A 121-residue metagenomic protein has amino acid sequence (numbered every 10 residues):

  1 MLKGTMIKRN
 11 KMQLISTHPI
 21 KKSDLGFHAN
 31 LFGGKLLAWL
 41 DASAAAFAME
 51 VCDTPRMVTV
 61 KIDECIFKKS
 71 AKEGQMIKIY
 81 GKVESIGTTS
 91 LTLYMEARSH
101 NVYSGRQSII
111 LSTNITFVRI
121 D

Functional and structural regions predicted by a protein language model:
L2-K61, V118-D121: Hot-dog-fold acyl-thioester-processing enzymes
G4, N10-L14, K72-E73, E84-D121: HotDog/MaoC-like acyl-thioester-processing domains
K22-D24, I62-K69, S99-N101: Short, well-ordered turn and helix-capping elements at secondary-structure junctions
T54-S70, Q75: Small beta-barrel nucleic-acid-binding modules, principally OB-folds
